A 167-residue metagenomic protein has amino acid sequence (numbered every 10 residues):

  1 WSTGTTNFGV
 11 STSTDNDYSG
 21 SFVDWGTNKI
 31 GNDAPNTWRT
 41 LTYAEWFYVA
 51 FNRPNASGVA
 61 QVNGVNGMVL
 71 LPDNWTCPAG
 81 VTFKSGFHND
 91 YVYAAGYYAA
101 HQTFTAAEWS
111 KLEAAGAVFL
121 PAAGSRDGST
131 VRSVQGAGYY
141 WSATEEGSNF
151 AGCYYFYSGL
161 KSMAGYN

Functional and structural regions predicted by a protein language model:
T5, T12, G20-T27, D33-N167: C-terminal, surface-exposed recognition/capping segments
D17: Extended, loop-rich substrate-binding clefts of extracytoplasmic carbohydrate-active enzymes
